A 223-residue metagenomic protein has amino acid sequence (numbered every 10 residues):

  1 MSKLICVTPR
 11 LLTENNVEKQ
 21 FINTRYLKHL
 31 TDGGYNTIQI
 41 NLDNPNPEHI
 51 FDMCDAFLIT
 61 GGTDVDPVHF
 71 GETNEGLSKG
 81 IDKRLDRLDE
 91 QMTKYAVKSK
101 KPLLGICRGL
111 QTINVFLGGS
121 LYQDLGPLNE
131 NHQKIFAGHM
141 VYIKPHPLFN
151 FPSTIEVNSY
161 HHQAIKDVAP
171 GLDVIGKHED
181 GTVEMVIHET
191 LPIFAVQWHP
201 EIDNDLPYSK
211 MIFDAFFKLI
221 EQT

Functional and structural regions predicted by a protein language model:
M1-I106, V115-F116, Y122, G126-F149 (+5 more regions): N-terminal beta1-alpha1 cap of cysteine-dependent amidohydrolase-like domains
L110-T112: Hydrophobic, aromatic-enriched interface-forming segments
S159-H162: A glycine-rich beta-turn/hairpin centered on an aromatic-Pro dipeptide
F194-Q197: Active-site-proximal beta-strand elements of phosphoester/diester hydrolases
